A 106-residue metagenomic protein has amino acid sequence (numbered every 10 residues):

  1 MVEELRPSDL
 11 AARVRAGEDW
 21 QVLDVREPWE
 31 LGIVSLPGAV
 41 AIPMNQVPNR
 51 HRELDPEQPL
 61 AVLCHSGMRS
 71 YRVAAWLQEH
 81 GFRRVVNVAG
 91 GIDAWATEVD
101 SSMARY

Functional and structural regions predicted by a protein language model:
M1-Q21, P28-P59, M68-Y106: Rhodanese-like catalytic fold shared by cysteine-dependent sulfurtransferases and DSP/PTP-type phosphatases
L63: Short, surface-exposed ligand- or partner-binding patches at beta-edge/loop junctions that are enriched in aromatics
